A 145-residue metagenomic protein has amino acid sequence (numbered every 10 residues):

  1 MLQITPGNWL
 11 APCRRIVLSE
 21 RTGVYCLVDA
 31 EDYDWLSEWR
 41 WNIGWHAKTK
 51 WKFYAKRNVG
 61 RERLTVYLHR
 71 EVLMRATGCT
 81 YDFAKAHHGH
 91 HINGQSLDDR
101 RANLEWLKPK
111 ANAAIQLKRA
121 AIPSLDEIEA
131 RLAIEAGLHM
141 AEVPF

Functional and structural regions predicted by a protein language model:
M1-G89, Q95-A141: Conserved recognition-core residues within compact binding domains
